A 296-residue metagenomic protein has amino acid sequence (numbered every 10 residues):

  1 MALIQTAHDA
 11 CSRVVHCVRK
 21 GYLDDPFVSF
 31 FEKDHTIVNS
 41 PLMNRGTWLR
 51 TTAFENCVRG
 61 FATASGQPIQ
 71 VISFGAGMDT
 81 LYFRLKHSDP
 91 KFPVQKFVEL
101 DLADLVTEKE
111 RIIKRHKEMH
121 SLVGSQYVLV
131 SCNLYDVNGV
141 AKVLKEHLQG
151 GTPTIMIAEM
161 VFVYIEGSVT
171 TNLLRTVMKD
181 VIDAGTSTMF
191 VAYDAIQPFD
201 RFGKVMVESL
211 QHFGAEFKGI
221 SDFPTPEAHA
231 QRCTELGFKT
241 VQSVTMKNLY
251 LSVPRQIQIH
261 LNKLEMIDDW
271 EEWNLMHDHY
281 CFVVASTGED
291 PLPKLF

Functional and structural regions predicted by a protein language model:
M1-V130, V137-G151, D278-C281, G288-F296: Rossmann-like AdoMet
K114, V169, M178-M189, C233-T234 (+2 more regions): Plant-skewed but cross-kingdom recognition/interaction modules and surfaces
L122, Y127, Y135-V143, Y164-A184: A short, conserved alpha-helix within the catalytic core of class I
V128-V130, V191, V241-V244: General small-molecule cofactor/ligand-binding pocket signal
N133-D136, A195-K204: Short, conserved secondary-structure transition motifs
T152-S168: A short SAM/SAH-binding and catalytic strip from SAM-dependent methyltransferases
T154-A158, L174-D200: Conserved beta-strand signature within the Rossmann-like core of class I S-adenosyl-L-methionine
R201-F296: Rossmann-like AdoMet/SAM-dependent catalytic core
